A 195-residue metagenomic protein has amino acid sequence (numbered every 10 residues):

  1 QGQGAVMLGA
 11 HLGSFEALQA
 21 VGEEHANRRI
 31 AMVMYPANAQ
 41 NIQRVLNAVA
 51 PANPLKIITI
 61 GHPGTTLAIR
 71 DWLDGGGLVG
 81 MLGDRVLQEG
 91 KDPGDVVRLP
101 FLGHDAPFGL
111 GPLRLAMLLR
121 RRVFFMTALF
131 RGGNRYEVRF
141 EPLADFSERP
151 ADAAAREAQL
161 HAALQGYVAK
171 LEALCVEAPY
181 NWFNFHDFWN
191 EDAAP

Functional and structural regions predicted by a protein language model:
Q1-Q3, D74-G75: Glycine-rich phosphate-binding loop signature in dinucleotide/nucleotide-binding domains
Q3-G61, E89-L99: Catalytic core of membrane glycerolipid acyltransferases/transacylases, capturing the structured, soluble-facing
E24-H25, A48, A52, P63-P195: Non-catalytic C-terminal accessory region of glycerolipid acyltransferases and related lyso-lipid remodeling enzymes
